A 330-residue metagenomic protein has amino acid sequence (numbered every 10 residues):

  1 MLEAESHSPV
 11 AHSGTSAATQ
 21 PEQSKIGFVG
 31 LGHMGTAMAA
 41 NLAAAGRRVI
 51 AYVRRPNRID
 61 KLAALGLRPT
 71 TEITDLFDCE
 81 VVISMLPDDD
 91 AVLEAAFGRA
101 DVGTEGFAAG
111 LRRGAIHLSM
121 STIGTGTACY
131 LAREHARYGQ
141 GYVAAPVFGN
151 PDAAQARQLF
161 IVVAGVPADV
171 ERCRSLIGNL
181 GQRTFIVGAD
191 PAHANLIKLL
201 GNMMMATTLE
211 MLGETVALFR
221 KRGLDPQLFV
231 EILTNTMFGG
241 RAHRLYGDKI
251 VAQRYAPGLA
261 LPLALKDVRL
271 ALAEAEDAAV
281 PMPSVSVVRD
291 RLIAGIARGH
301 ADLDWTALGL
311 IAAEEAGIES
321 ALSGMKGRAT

Functional and structural regions predicted by a protein language model:
L2-M85, A115, P151: NAD(P)+-binding Rossmann beta1-loop-alpha1 motif at the extreme N-terminus of oxidoreductases
S6-P9, G14, A297-T330: NAD(P)-dependent dehydrogenase/reductase Rossmann-like domain
M38-L42, R58, L131, L176 (+1 more regions): Hydrophobic residues within alpha-helices that form the first helical element adjacent to the glycine-rich loop
V49, P69, Y142-V143, T184 (+2 more regions): Hydrophobic beta-strand scaffold residues
I73-G141: Rossmann-fold NAD(P) dinucleotide-binding segment
A96, S121-A206: Rossmann-fold dinucleotide-binding core
P191-E315: Helical "substrate-binding/catalytic lid" subdomain of Rossmann-like NAD(P)-dependent dehydrogenases/reductases
